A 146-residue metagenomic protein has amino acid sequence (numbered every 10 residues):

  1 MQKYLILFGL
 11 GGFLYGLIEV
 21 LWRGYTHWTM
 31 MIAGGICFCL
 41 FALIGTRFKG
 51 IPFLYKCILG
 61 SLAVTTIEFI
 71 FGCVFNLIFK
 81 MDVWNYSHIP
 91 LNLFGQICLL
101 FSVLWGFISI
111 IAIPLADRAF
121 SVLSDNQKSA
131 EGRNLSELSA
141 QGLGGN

Functional and structural regions predicted by a protein language model:
M1-N146: Aromatic-rich, lipid-facing transmembrane alpha helices and their immediate juxtamembrane interface loops in integral
